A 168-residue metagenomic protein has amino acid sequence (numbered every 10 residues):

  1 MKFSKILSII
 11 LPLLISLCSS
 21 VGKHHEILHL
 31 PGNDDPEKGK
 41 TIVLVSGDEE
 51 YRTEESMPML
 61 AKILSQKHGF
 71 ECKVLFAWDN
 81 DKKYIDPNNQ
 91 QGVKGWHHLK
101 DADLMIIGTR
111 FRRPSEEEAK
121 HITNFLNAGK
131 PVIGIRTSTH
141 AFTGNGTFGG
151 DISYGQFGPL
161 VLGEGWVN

Functional and structural regions predicted by a protein language model:
M1-S8: Bacterial N-terminal signal peptides that target proteins for export
S8-S16: Bacterial N-terminal signal peptides
L14, H24-I27, F157: Intrinsically disordered, low-complexity regions
C18-V21: N-terminal Sec signal peptide cleavage junction
K23-A102: Aromatic-Pro/Gly-enriched surface loop or interdomain linker that acts as a lid/target-recognition segment
I107, R112-N168: A glycine-rich, often tryptophan-bearing local segment used as a flexible ligand/cofactor-contacting loop or short
